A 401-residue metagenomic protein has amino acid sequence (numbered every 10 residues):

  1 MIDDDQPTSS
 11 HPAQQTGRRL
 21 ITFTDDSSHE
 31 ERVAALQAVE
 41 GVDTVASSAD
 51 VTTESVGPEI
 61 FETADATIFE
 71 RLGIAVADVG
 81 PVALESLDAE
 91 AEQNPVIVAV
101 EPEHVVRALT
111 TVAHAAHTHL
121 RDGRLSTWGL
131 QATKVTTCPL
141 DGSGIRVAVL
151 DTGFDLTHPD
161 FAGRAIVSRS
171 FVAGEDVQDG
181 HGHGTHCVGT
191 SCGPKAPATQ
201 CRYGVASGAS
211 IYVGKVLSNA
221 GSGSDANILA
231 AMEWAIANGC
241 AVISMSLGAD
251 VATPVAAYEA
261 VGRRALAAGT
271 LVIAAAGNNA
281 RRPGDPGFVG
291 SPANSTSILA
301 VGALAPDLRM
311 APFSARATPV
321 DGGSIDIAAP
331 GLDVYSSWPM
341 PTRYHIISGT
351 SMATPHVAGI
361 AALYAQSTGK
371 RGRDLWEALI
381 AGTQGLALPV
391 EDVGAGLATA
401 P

Functional and structural regions predicted by a protein language model:
I2-P12, V79-E92, V112-V149, R169-D179 (+4 more regions): N-terminal domain-start motif of subtilase-like serine proteases
D4-Q14, D43-R124: Autoinhibitory propeptides
Q14-T24: Short glycine-/aliphatic-rich beta-strand segments at the starts of folded cytosolic domains
L20, V76, V147-V149, G189 (+7 more regions): Structural recognition of the beta-strand scaffold that forms the well-ordered cores of secreted hydrolase catalytic
H104-A108, G153-L156, F171-V172, A196-P197 (+8 more regions): Solvent-exposed loop/turn segments at secondary-structure junctions within structured extracellular/periplasmic domains
T136-V167, E175-A226, A241, A267 (+4 more regions): Subtilisin-like serine protease catalytic core
D151-G153, G290-Q366, K370, W376-A381 (+2 more regions): Extracellular S/T/G-rich loop segment that most often corresponds to the catalytic His/Ser-adjacent loop
Y203-A206, M232, I236-G248, V255 (+5 more regions): C-terminal subdomain of the subtilisin-like protease fold in secreted/lumenal serine endopeptidases
